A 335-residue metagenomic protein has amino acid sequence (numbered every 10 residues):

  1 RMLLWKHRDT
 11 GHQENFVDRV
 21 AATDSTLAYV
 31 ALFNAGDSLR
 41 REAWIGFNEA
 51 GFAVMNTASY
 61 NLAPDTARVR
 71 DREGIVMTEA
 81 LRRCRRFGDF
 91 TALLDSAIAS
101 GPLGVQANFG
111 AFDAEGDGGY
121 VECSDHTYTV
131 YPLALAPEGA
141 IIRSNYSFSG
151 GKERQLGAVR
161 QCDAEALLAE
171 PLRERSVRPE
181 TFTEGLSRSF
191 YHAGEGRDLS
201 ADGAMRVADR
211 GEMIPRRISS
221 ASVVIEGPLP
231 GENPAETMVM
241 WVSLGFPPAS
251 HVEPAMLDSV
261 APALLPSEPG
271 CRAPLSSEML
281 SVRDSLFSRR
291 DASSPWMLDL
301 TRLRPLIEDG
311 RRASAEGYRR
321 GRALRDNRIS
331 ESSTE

Functional and structural regions predicted by a protein language model:
R1-R41, G46-F52, N56-R82, D113-E335: C-terminal, well-structured catalytic/ligand-binding subdomain of enzymes
G74-A107, F112: Intrinsically disordered, low-complexity linker/loop segments enriched in Gly/Pro and charged/polar residues
